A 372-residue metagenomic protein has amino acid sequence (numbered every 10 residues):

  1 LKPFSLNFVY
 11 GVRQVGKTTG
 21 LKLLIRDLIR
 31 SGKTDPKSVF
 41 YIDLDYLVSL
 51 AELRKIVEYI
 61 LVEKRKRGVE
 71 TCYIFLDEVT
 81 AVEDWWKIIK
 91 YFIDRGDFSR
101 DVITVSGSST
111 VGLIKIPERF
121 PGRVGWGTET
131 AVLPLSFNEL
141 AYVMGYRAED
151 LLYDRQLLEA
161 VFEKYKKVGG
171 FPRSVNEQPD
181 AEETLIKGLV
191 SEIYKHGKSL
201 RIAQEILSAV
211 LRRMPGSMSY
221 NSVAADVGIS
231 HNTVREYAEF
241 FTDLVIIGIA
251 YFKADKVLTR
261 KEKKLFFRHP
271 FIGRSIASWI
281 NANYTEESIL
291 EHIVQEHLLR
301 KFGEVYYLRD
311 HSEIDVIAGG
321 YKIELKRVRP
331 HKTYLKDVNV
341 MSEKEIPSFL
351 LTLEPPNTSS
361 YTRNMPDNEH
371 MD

Functional and structural regions predicted by a protein language model:
V9: Hydrophobic anchor at the beta1->P-loop junction of P-loop NTPases
G16: Conserved glycine(s) of the Walker
T19, L23-R26, Y251-D372: A cross-kingdom feature that marks ATP-driven nucleic-acid transaction machinery
S38-V69: Short glycine-rich substrate-engagement loop in P-loop NTPases that contacts/grips substrate
R67-I89: Conserved P-loop NTPase "ATPase switch" module shared by AAA+ and STAND
R95-R119, F241: Sensor-1/coupling segment of RecA-like P-loop NTPase cores
L113-R212, G216: Interdomain motor-coupling "hinge/lid" segment immediately C-terminal to the ATP-binding subdomain of NTP-driven enzymes
V175-I314: Accessory nucleic acid-recognition modules appended to NTPase machines
